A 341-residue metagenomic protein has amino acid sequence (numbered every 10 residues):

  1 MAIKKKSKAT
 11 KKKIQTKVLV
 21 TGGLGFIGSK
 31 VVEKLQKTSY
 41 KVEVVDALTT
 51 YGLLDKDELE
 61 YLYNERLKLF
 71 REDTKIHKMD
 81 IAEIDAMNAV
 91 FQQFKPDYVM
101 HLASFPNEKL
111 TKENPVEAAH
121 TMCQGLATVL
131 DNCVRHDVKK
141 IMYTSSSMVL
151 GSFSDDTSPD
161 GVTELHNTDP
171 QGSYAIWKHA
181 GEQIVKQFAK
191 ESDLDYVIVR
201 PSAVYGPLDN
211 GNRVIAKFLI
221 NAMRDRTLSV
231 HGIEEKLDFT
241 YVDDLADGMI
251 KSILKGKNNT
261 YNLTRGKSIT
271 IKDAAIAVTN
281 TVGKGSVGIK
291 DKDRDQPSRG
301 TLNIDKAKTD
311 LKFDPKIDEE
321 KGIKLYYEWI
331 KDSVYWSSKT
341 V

Functional and structural regions predicted by a protein language model:
M1-R200: N-terminal Rossmann-like NAD(P)+-binding domain of SDR-like oxidoreductases, especially those catalyzing
A2, A222-V341: C-terminal substrate-binding subdomain of Rossmann-fold SDR/epimerase-dehydratase oxidoreductases
N64-E72, G161-N167, S192-D193, L219-V230 (+1 more regions): A short C-terminal helix-loop "cap" of Rossmann-like NAD(P)-dependent dehydrogenase/epimerase domains
K68, N88, Q92, K186 (+4 more regions): Solvent-exposed, non-membrane alpha-helical residues enriched in polar/charged side chains
F70, E83, P207-G211, K267 (+1 more regions): Residue-level signature of the cytosolic catalytic core of signaling kinases
D85, D97, K109, V116 (+7 more regions): Residues in well-ordered alpha-helical elements
K109-K112, L150, T168, Y205 (+3 more regions): Nucleotide phosphate-binding site architecture
F153-D156, H179, Q183-D238, V242-I253 (+2 more regions): NAD(P)-dependent short-chain dehydrogenase/reductase
